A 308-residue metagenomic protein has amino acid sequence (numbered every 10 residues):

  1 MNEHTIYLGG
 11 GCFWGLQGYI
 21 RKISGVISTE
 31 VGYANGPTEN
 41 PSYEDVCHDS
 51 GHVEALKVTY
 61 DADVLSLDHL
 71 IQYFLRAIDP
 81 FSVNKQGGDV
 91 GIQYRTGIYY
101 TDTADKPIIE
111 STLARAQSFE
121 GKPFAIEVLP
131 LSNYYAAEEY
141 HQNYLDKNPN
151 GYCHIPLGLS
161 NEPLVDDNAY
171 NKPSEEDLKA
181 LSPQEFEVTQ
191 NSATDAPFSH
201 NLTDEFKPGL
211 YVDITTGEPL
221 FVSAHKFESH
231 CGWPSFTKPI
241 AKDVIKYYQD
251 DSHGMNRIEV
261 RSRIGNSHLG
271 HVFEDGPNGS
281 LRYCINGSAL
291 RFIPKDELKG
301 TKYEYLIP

Functional and structural regions predicted by a protein language model:
M1-P308: Flexible coil/turn and secondary-structure edge motifs
